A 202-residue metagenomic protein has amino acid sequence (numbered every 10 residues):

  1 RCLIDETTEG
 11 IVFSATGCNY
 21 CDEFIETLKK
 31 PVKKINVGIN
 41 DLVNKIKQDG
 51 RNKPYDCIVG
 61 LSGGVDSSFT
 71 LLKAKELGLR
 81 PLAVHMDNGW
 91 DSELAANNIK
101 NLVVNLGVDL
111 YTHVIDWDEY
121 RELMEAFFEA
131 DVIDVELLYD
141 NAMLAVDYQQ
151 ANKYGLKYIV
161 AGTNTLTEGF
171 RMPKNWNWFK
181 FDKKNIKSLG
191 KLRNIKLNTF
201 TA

Functional and structural regions predicted by a protein language model:
R1-C57, K73-A202: Nucleotide-activated chemistry modules centered on ATP-dependent adenylation/adenylyltransferase
C57-D66: Short, glycine-rich nucleotide/cofactor-binding loops
F69-T70: Long, structured ligand/cofactor-binding scaffold of large enzymes
